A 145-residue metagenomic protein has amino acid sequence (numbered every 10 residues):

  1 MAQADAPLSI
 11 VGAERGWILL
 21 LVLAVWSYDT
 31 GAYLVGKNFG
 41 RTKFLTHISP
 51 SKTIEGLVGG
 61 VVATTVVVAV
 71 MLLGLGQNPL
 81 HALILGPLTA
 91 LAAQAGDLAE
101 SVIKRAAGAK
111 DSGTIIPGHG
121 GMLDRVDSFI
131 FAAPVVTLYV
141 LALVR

Functional and structural regions predicted by a protein language model:
M1-A132: Interhelical loop and helix-boundary elements at the membrane-water interface of polytopic inner-membrane proteins
A132-A133, R145: C-terminal-most transmembrane helix of multi-pass membrane proteins
L138-R145: Juxtamembrane boundary at the C-terminal end of a transmembrane helix
